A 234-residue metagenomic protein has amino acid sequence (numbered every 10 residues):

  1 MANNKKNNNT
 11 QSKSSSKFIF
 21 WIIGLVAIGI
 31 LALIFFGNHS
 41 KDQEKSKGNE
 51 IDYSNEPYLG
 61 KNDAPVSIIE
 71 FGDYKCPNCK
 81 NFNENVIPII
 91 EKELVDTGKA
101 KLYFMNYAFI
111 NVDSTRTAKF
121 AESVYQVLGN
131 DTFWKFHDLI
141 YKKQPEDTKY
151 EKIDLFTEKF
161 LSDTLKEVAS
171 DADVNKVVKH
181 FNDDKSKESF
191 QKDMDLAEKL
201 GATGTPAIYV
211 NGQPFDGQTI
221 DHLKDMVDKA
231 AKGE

Functional and structural regions predicted by a protein language model:
M1-I34, F71, I87, D163-E234: C-terminal cap of thioredoxin/glutaredoxin-like
N7-S14, H39-E70, K92: N-terminal, intrinsically disordered, polar/charged segments of Gram-positive cell-envelope systems that serve as
N49-I51, P57, K80, Y107 (+2 more regions): Flexible, active-site-adjacent loop/turn segments at secondary-structure boundaries
I51, R116-T117, D173: N-terminal alpha-helical segment
Y53, G60-K61, F109, K143 (+1 more regions): Generic structural "secondary-structure junction" signal
E56, Y74, A108, K149 (+2 more regions): Conserved short-loop catalytic and cofactor-binding motifs
G72-K75, K80-S162, L200-T203: Structural alpha/beta surface segment adjacent to cysteine/selenocysteine redox centers across thiol/disulfide enzymes
